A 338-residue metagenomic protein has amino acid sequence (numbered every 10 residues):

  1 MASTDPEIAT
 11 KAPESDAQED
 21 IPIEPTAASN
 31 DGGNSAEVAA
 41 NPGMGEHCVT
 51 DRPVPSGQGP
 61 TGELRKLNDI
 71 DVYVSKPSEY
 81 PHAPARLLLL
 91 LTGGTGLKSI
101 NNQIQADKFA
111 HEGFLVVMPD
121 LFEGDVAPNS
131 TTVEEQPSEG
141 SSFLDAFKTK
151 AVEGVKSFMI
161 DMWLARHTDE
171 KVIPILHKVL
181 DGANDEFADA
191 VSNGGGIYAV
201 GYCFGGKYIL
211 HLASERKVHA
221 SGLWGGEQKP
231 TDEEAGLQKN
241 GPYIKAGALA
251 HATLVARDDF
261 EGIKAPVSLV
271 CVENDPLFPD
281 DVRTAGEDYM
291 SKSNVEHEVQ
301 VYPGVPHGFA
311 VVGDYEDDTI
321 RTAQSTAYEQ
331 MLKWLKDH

Functional and structural regions predicted by a protein language model:
A2-H338: N-terminal cap/leader regions of alpha/beta-hydrolase-fold enzymes, predominantly small-molecule hydrolases
